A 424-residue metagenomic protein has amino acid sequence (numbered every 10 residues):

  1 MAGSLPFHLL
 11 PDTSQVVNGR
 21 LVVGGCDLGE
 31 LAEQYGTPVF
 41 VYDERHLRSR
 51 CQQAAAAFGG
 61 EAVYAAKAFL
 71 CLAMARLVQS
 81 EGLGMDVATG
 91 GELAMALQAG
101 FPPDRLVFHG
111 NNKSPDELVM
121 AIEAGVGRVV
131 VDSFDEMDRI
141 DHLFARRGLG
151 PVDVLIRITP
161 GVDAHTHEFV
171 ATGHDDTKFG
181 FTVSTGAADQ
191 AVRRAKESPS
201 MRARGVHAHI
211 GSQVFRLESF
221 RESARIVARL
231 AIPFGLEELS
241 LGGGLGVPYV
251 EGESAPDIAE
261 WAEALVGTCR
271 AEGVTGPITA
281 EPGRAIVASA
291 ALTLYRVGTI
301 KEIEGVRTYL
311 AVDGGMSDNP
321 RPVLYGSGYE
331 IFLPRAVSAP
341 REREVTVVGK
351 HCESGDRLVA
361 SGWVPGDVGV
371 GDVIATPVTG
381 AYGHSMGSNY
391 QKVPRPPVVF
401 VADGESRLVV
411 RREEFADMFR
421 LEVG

Functional and structural regions predicted by a protein language model:
M1-D153, D189, R193-A203, G404-G424: A charged N-terminal "starter" segment
A2-G3, L9, L143, P160-K301 (+3 more regions): Active-site loop/helix belt of alpha/beta enzymes
D27, L31, D43-H46, R50 (+19 more regions): General structural feature for long, well-ordered alpha-helical segments within catalytic domains of soluble enzymes
H46, K67-C71, A88-G91, N111-K113 (+8 more regions): Active-site beta-loop-alpha junctions enriched in small/polar residues
E61-V63, G82-G84, P103-V107, R128 (+7 more regions): Structural preference for beta-strand elements that scaffold enzyme active sites
M74-A75, A96-L97, L118, I140-D141 (+4 more regions): Short glycine-/acidic-enriched loop or helix-start segments at secondary-structure transitions that form or flank
T275-G424: Charged (often Lys/Glu-rich) extended helix/loop segments that serve as interaction or gating elements
